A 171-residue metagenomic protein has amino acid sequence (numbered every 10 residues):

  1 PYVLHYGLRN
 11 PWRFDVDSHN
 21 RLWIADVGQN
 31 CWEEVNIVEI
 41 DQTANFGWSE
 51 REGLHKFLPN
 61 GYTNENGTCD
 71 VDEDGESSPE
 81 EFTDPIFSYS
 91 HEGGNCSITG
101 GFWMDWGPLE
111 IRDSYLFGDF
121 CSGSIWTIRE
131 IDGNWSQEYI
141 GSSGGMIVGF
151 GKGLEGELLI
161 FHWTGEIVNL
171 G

Functional and structural regions predicted by a protein language model:
P1-E138, I167-L170: Beta-propeller domain segments
L8, N134-L154: Conserved blade-ending motifs and adjacent loop-strand segments that build the rim/top face of beta-propeller domains
G149-G171: Blade-level signature of beta-propeller repeat domains, shared across WD40, Kelch, NHL, RCC1 and BNR/Asp-box propellers
